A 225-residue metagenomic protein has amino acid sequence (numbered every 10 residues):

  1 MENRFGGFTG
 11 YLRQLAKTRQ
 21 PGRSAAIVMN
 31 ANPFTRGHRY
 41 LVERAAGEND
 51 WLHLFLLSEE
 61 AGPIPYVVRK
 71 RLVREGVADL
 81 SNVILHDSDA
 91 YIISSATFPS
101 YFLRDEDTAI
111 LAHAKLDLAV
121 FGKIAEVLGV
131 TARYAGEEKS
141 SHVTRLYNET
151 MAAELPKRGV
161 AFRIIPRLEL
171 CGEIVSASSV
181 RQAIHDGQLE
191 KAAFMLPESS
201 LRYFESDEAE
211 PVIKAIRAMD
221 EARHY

Functional and structural regions predicted by a protein language model:
M1-Y225: Nucleotidyltransferase catalytic core that binds NTPs
